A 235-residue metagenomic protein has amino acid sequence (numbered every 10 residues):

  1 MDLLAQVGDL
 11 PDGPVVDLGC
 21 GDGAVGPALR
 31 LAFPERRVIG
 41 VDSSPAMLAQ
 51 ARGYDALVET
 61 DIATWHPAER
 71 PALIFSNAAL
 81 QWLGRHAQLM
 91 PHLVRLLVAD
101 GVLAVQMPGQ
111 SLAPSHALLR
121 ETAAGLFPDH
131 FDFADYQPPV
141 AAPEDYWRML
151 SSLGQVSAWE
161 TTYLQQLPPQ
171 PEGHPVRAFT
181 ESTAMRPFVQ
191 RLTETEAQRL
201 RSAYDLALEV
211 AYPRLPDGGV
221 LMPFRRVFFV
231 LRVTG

Functional and structural regions predicted by a protein language model:
M1-G13, A28: Conserved alpha-helix/loop element of class I SAM-dependent methyltransferases that forms part of the SAM/SAH-binding
P14-W65: Class I SAM-dependent methyltransferase SAM/SAH-binding core
F75: A conserved beta-strand element that flanks and buttresses the S-adenosyl-L-methionine
A78-Q81: Short catalytic micro-motifs in class I SAM-dependent methyltransferases
L83-G84, L97-A99: Helix-to-beta-strand junctions that scaffold the AdoMet/dcAdoMet cofactor pocket in Class I SAM-dependent enzymes
A87, V94, V102-Q170: Conserved catalytic/acceptor-binding region of the Class I
G154, R226-G235: Core SAM-dependent methyltransferase catalytic element
S157-P216: C-terminal helical/coil "lid" or tail adjacent to the Rossmann-like core of SAM-dependent
